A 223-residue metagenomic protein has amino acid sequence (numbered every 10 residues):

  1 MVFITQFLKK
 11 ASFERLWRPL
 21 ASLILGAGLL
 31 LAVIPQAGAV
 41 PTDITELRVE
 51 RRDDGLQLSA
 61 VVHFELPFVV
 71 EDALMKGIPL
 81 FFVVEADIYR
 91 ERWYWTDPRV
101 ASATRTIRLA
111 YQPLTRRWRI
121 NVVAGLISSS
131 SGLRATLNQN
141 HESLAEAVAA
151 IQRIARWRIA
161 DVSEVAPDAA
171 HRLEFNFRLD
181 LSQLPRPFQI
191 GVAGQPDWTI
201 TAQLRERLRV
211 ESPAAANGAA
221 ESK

Functional and structural regions predicted by a protein language model:
M1-L16: N-terminal secretory signal peptides that target proteins for export/translocation
V2-F3, W157-K223: Glycine-rich, aromatic-bearing surface loops/beta-hairpins
E14-A32: Bacterial N-terminal signal peptides
A37-P41: Boundary at the C-terminal end of the N-terminal hydrophobic targeting segment
R48-S59, V70-I78, Y94-P98, E164-D168: Short, solvent-exposed beta-strand/turn "edge" segments of beta-rich domains on protein surfaces
R51, V62-F68, F82-R92, Y111-T115 (+3 more regions): Beta-strand elements of well-folded, non-transmembrane domains
S59-V62, A124, N138-V165: A beta-strand/beta-hairpin structural motif
A73-A145: Structured domain cores in non-transmembrane regions
